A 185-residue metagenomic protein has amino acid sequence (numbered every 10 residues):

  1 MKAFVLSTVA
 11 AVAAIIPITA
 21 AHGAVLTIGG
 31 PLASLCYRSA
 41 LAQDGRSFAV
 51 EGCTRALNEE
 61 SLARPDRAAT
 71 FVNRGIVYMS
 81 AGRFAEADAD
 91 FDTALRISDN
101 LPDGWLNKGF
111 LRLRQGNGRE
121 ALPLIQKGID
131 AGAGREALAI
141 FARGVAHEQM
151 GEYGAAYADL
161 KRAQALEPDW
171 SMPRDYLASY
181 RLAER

Functional and structural regions predicted by a protein language model:
A21-S61, R185: N-terminal leader/linker segments that initiate helical-solenoid repeat arrays
P65, D99, A133-G134, P168: Short coil turns that delineate tetratricopeptide repeat
A69, D103, A137-L138, M172: Start-of-helix register in tetratricopeptide repeats
S80, R114-Q115, Q149, S179-R185: Register position in tetratricopeptide repeats
